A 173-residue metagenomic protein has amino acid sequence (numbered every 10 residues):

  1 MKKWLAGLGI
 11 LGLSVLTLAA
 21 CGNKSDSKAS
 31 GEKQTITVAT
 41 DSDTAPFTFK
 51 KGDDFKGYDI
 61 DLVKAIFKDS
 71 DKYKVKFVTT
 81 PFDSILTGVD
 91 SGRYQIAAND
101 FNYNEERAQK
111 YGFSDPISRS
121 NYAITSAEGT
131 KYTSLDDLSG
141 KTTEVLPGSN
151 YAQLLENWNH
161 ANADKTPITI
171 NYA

Functional and structural regions predicted by a protein language model:
M1-W4: Positively charged n-region of N-terminal signal peptides that target proteins for export
G7-L13: Sec-dependent N-terminal signal peptides
L16-A20: C-terminal motif of bacterial Sec signal peptides marking the signal peptidase cleavage site
G22-K24: Bacterial signal peptide processing site
G31-D100: Extracytoplasmic small-molecule ligand-binding "clamshell" domains of the periplasmic binding protein/Venus flytrap
T37-T40, K56, D136-Q153: Short loop->beta-strand "edge-of-pocket" segments that line small-molecule binding or catalytic clefts across diverse
K50, V63-K72, Y151-A173: Ligand-binding cleft/hinge of the Venus flytrap
K64, F77-D137: Acidic, polar ligand-binding/catalytic clefts
